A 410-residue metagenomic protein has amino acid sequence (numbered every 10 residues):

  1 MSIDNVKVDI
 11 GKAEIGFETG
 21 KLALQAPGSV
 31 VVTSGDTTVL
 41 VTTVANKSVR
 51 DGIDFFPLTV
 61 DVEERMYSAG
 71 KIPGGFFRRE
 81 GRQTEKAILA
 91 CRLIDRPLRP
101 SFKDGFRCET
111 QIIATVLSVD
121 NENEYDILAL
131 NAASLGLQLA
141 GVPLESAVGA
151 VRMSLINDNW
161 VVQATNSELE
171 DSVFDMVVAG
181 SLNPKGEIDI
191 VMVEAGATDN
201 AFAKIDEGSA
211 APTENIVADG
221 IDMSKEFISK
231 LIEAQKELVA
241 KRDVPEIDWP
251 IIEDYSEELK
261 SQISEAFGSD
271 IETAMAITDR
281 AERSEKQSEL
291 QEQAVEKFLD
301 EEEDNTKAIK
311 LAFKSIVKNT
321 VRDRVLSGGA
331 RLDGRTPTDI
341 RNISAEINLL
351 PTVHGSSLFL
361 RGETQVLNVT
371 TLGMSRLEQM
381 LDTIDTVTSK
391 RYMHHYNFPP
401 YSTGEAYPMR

Functional and structural regions predicted by a protein language model:
M1-D4, I10-A13, P27, T38 (+9 more regions): Alpha/propeptide regions of enzymes that mature by internal proteolysis
M1-N46, A147, E246-T388: Extended amphipathic alpha-helical scaffolds
S2-D4, A26-G28, D54-F56, A147-G149 (+5 more regions): A generic structural signal for well-ordered coil/turn residues at beta-strand boundaries that shape enzyme active-site
Q25, E124-L130, A147, S172 (+1 more regions): Short glycine/serine/threonine-rich phosphate/pyrophosphate-binding segments that cradle anionic phosphate groups
A26-I112, V116-N123, D189, E194-D206 (+3 more regions): Glycine-rich, flexible beta-strand/loop modules in the N-terminal catalytic cores of phosphate-handling
P73, F77-R79, L93, Q111 (+2 more regions): Small-residue-enriched alpha-helical segments and adjacent helix-cap loops that form tight helix-helix packing
P143-I277: Mobile "lid/hinge" segments at catalytic clefts and subdomain interfaces of large enzymes
